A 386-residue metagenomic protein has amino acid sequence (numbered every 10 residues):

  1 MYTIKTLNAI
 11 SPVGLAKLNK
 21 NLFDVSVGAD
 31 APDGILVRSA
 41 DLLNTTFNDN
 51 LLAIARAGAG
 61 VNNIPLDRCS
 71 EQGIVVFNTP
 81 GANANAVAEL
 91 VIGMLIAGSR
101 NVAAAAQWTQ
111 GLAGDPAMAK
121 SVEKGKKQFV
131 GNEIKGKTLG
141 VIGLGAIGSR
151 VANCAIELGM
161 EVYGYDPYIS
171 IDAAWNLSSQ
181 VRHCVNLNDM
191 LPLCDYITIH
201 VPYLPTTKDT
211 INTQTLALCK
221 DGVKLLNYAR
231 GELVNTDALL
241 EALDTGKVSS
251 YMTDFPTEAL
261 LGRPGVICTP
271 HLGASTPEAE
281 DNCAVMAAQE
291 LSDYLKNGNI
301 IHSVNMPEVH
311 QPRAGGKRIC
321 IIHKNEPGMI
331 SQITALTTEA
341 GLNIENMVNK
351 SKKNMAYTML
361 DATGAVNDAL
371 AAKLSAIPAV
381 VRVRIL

Functional and structural regions predicted by a protein language model:
M1-T79, P192, N212-Q214, L218 (+2 more regions): An N-terminal-biased, well-structured beta-alpha scaffold segment characteristic of Rossmann-like dinucleotide-binding
L43-T45, P167-L260, S275: Rossmann-like adenosine-cofactor binding region
P80-T138, H302-S303: Phosphate-binding beta-alpha-beta segment of Rossmann-like dinucleotide-binding domains, i.e., the NAD(P)
A88-Q107, N153-M160, V285-N299, T334-T338 (+1 more regions): Oxidoreductase and adenylate-handling cofactor-binding alpha/beta cores
L144-G145: Glycine-rich Rossmann-fold phosphate-binding loop(s) that bind the pyrophosphate of adenine dinucleotide cofactors
G148-S149: N-terminal Rossmann-fold NAD(P) dinucleotide-binding loop
T213, D221-R313, Y357, D368 (+2 more regions): Rossmann-like dinucleotide-binding domain for NAD(H)/NADP(H)
I301, N305-L386: A conserved regulatory-domain signal marking ACT and ACT-like small-molecule sensing domains and adjacent regulatory
